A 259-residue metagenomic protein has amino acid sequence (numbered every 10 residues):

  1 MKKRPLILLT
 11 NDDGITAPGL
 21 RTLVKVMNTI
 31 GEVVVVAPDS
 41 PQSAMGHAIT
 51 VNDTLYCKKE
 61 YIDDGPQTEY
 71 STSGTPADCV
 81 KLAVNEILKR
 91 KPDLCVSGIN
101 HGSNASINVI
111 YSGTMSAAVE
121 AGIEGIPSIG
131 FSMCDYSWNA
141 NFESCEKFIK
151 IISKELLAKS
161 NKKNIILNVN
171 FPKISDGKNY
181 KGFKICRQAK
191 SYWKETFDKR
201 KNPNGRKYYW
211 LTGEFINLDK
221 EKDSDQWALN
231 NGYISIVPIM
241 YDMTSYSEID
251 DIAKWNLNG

Functional and structural regions predicted by a protein language model:
K2-T10, P18-E86, R90-K91: A cross-family phosphate/adenosyl-ligand binding-site feature
T10, V36-P38, S97-N100, F131-S132 (+2 more regions): Short beta-strand segments
D13, P41, T75-P76, N100-S103 (+2 more regions): Short glycine-rich anion-binding loops that position phosphate/pyrophosphate groups of nucleotides and phosphorylated
A83-K89, S116-P127: Alpha-helix C-terminal capping segments
L94: Short, Asp-centered acidic motifs that coordinate Mg2+ and/or phosphate in catalytic or ligand-binding sites
S103-S112: Glycine/threonine-rich flexible loop motifs
G122-S144: Glycine-rich phosphate/pyrophosphate-binding loops and their adjacent beta-strand/loop elements at enzyme active sites
E143-G259: Electrostatically charged, flexible surface regions
